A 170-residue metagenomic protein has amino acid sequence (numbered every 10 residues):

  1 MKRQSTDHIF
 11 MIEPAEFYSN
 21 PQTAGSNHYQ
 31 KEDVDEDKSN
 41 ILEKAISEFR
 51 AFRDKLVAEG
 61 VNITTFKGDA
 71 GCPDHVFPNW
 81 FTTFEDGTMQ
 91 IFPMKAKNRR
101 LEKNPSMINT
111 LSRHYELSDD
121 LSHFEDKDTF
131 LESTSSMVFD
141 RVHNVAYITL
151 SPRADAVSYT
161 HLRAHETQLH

Functional and structural regions predicted by a protein language model:
M1-N62, F66-K67: N-terminal leader/transition segments
K2-R3, D74-T83, L131-R141: Structural signature of eukaryotic scaffold interfaces centered on beta-propeller domains
I9-M11, M89-I91, N144-T149: Short hydrophobic-aromatic micro-motifs
E43-A45, A58-V61, S112-L121, R163: Structural alpha-beta junctions
F52, M107, S158-Y159: Residues within well-ordered alpha-helices
K55, E59-K97: Long, hydrophobic/aromatic-enriched structural stretches that serve as scaffold segments
K95-D155: Hydrophobic alpha-helical segments and helix pairs
T160-T167: Conserved small/polar residues in nucleotide/adenosyl-binding loops
